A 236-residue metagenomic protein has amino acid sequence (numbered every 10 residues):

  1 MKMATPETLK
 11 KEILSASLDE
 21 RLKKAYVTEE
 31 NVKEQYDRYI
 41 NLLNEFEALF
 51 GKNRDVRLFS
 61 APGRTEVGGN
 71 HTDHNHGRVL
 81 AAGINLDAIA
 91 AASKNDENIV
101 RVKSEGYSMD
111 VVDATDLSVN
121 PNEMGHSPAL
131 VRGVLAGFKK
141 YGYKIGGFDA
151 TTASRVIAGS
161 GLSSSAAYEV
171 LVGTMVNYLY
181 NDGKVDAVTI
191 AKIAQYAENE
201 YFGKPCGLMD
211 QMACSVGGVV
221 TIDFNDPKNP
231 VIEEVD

Functional and structural regions predicted by a protein language model:
K2, N75, Y178-D236: ATP-dependent small-molecule kinase catalytic core of the GHMP/sugar-kinase superfamily and closely related
K2-L58, L86-I193: Anion-binding (especially nucleotide phosphate/pyrophosphate-binding) glycine-rich loop and adjoining beta-alpha core
S60-P62: Short Gly/Ser/Thr- and Asp/Glu-enriched loop/turn motifs at secondary-structure junctions
N70: Redox-cofactor-proximal catalytic regions of oxidoreductases
H76-G83: Short Gly/aromatic-enriched secondary-structure transition segments
A81, I89-A91, V219-T221: Conserved hydrophobic/aromatic beta-strand scaffold that supports enzyme active sites
